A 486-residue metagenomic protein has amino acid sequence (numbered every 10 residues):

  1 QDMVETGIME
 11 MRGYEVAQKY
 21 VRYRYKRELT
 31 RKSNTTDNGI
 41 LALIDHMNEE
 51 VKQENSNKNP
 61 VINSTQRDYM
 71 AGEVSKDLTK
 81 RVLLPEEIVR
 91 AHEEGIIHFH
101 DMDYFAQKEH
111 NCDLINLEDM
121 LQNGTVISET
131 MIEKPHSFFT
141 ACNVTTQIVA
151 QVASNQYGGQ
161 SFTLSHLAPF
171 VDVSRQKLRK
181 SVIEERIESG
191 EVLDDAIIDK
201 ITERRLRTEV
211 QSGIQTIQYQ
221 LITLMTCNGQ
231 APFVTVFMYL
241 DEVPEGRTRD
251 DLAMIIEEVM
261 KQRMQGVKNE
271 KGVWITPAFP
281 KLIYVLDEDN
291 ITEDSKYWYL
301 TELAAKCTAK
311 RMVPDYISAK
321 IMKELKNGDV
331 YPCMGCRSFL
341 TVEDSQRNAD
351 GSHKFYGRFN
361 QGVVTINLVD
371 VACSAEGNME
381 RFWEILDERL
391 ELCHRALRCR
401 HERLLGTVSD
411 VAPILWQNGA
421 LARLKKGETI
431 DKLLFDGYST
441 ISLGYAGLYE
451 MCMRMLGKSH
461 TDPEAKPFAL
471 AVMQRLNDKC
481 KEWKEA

Functional and structural regions predicted by a protein language model:
D2-M3, A471: Amphipathic alpha-helical interaction segments
V4, V236, L448: Short, conserved catalytic/metal-binding motifs centered on acidic residues
E5-N38: Hydrophobic or amphipathic alpha-helical targeting/insertion segments
I8-M11, V171-S174, C452-L456: Generic structural signal for hydrophobic core residues of well-folded globular domains
K26-G437, K458, D462-A486: Conserved catalytic cores of very large enzyme subunits
I441-R454, Q474: Contiguous, well-ordered alpha-helical segments that form the cores/surfaces of helical PPI scaffolds
